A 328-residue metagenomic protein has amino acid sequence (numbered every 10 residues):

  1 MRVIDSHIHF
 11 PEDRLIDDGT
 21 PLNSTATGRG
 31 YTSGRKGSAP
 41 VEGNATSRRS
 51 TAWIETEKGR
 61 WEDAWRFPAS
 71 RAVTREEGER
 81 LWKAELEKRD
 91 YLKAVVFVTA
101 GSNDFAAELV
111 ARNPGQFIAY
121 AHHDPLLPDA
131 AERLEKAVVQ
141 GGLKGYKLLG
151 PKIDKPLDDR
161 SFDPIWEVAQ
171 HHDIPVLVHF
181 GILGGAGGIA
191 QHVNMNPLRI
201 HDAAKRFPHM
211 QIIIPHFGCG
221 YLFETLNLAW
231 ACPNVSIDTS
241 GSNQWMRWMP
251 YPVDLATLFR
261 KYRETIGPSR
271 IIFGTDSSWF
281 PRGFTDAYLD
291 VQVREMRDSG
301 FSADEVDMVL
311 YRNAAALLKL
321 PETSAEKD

Functional and structural regions predicted by a protein language model:
M1-S6, E12-A84, K93, K261 (+2 more regions): Mid-to-C-terminal alpha-helical segments outside catalytic/metal-binding sites
V3-S6, V96-F97, Y120, K147 (+3 more regions): Active-site neighborhood of phospho(di)ester-bond hydrolases with catalytic His/Asp-centered motifs
H7, L86, A106, A137 (+7 more regions): Conserved, mostly hydrophobic/aromatic
P11-R14, G101-D104, L126-D129, I182-A186 (+3 more regions): Active-site environment of divalent metal-dependent phosphoester hydrolases
T74-E85, L127-A137: Short, acidic/polar
E79-K83, N103-V110, L134-E135, F162 (+4 more regions): Generic structural signal for well-ordered alpha-helices, preferentially at hydrophobic/aromatic core positions
L92-K93, V98-N194: Active-site gating/metal-coordination segments in enzymes
K144-G145, D158-I272, E326-D328: Catalytic pocket-lining loop regions of alpha/beta-barrel enzymes, especially the amidohydrolase/enolase/GH5 lineages
